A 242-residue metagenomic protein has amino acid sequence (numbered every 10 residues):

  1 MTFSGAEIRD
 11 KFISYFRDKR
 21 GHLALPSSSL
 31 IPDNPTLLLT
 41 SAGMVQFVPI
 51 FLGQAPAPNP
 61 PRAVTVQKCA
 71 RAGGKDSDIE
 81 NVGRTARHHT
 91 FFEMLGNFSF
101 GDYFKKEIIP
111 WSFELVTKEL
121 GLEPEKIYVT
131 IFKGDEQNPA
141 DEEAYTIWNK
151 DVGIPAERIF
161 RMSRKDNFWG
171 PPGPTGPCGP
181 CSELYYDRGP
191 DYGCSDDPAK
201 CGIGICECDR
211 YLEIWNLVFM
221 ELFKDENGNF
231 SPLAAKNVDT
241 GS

Functional and structural regions predicted by a protein language model:
M1-S242: Alpha-helical segments
